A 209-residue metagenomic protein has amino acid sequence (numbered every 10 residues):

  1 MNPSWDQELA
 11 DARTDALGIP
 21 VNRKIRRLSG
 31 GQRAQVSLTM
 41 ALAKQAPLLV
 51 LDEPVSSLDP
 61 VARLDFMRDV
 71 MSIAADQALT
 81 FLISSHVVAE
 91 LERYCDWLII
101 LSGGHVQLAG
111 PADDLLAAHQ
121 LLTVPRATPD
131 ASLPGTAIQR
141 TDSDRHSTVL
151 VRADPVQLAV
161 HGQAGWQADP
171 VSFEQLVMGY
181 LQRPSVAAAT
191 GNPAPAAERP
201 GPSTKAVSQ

Functional and structural regions predicted by a protein language model:
M1-V36: ABC-family P-loop ATPase nucleotide-binding domains
Q45: Conserved catalytic motifs of ABC-family nucleotide-binding domains
L49-E53: Catalytic Walker B motif of ABC-type/P-loop ATPase nucleotide-binding domains
V55-S56, V88: Short loop immediately C-terminal to the Walker-B catalytic DE motif in ABC-type ATPase nucleotide-binding domains
P60-A62: Helix N-cap at the start of a conserved alpha-helix in ABC-type nucleotide-binding domains
F66-D154: ABC transporter nucleotide-binding domain
A137-Q139, R145-Q209: C-terminal coupling/interaction segments
